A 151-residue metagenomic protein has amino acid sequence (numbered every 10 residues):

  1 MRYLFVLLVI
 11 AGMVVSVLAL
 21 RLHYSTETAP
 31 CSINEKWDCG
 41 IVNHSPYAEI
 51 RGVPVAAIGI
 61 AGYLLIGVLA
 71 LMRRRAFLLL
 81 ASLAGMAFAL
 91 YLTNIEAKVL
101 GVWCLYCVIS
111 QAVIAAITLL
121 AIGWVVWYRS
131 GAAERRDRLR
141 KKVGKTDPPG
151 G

Functional and structural regions predicted by a protein language model:
M1-P149: Membrane-interfacial helix-loop segments of redox and metal-homeostasis proteins, especially TM-loop-TM junctions
